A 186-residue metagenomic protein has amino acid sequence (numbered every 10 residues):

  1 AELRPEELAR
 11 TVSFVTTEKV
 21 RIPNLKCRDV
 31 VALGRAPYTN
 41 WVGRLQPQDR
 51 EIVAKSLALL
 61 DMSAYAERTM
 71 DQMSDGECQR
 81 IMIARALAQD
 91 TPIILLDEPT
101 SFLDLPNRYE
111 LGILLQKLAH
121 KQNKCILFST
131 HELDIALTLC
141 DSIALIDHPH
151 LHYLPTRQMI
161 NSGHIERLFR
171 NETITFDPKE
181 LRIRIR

Functional and structural regions predicted by a protein language model:
A32, P47-Y65: Conserved ABC ATPase "signature" region
T69-M73, E77: Conserved ABC ATPase signature
I83, L111: Hydrophobic anchor residue at the start of the ABC signature
I94-D97: Catalytic Walker B motif of ABC-type/P-loop ATPase nucleotide-binding domains
T130-H131: H-loop/switch region of ABC-family ATPase nucleotide-binding domains
S142-P155: H-loop (His-switch) and adjacent beta-strand-loop-beta switch element of ABC-type ATPase nucleotide-binding domains
F169-R186: ABC ATPase nucleotide-binding domains
